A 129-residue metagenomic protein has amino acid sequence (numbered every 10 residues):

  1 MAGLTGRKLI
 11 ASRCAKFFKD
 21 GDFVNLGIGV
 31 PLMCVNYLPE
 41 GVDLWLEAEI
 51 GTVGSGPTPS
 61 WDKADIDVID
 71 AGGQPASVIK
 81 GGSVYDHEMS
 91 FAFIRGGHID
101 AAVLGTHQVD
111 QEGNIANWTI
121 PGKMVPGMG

Functional and structural regions predicted by a protein language model:
M1-I79: N-terminal active-site beta-alpha-beta segment that forms phosphate/nucleotide-binding and substrate-recognition loops
A2-L9, T58-G129: Conserved phosphate- and dinucleotide-binding cores of soluble alpha/beta proteins, encompassing both enzyme active
